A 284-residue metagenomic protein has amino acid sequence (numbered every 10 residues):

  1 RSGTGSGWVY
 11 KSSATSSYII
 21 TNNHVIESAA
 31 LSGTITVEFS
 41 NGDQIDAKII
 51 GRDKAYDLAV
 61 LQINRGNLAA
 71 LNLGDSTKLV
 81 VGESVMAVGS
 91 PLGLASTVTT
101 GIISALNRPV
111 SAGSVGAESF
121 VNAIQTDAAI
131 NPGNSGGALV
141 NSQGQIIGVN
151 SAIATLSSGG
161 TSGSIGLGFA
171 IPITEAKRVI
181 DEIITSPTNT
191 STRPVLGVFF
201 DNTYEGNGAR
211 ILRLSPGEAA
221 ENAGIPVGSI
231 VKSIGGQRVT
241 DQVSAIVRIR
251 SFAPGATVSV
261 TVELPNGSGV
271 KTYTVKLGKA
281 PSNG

Functional and structural regions predicted by a protein language model:
R1-G206, P216, I246-R250, P265-S268 (+1 more regions): Serine-dependent protease modules
I19, A220-V243: Conserved PDZ fold ligand-binding element
E27-S28, S233-T261: PDZ domains, with a preference for the canonical peptide-binding region formed by the helix
A29, A138, A219-I230, S251-A253: A short glycine-leucine-enriched loop at secondary-structure breakpoints that most characteristically corresponds
S32-T34, G228, T257: Exposed beta-strand and adjacent loop surfaces of beta-rich binding modules that mediate intermolecular recognition
T272-K276: Edge beta-strands of extracellular beta-sandwich domains
